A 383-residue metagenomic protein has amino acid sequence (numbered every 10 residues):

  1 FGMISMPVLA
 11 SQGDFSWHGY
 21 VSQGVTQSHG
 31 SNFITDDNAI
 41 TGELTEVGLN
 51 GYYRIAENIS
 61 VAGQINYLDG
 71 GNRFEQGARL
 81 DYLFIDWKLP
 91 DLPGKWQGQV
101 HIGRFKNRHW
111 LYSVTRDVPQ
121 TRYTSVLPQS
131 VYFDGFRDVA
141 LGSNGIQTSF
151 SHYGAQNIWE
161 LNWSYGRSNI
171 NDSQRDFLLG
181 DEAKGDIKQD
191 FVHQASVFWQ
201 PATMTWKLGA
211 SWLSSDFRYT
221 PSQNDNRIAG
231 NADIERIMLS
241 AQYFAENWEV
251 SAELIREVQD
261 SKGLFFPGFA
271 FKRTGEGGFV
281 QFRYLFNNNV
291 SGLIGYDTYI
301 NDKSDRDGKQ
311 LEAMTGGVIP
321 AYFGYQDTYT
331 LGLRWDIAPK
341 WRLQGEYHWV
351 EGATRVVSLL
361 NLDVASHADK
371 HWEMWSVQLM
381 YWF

Functional and structural regions predicted by a protein language model:
S5-P7: N-terminal signal peptide c-region/cleavage motif recognized by signal peptidases
A10, D14, K88-V100, F136-V280 (+2 more regions): Signature for the C-terminal beta-barrel architecture of outer-membrane proteins
S11-N32, E373: Transmembrane beta-strand segments of Gram-negative outer membrane beta-barrel proteins
D14-W17, G24, N38-I170, F198-A202 (+2 more regions): Outer membrane beta-barrel
Q23-H29, E46-G48, I65-G71, R104-R108 (+9 more regions): Transmembrane beta-strands of outer-membrane beta-barrel pores
T26-T45, D176-A183, D363-V364: Surface-exposed strand-loop-strand hairpins of Gram-negative outer-membrane beta-barrel proteins
G30, Y112-T115, V356: Short, solvent-exposed loop/turn and secondary-structure capping segments
T35-D36, F84, A210-F383: Outer-membrane beta-barrel pore domains
